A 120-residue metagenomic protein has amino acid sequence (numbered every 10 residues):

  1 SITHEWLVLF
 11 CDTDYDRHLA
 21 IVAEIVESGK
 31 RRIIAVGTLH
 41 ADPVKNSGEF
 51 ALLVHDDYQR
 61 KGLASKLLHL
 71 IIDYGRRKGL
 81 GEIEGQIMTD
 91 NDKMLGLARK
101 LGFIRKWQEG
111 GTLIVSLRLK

Functional and structural regions predicted by a protein language model:
S1-K120: Long, contiguous binding/interaction regions
